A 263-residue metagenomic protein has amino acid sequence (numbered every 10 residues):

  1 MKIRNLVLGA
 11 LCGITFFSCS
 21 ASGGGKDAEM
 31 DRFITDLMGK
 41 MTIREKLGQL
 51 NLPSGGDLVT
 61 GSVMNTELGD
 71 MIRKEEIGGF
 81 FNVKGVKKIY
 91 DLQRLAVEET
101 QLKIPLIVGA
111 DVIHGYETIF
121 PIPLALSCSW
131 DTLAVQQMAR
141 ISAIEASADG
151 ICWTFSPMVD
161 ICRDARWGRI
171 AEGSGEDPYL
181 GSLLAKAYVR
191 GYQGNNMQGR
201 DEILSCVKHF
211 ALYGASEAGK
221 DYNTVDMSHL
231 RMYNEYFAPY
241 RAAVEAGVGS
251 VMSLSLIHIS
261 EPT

Functional and structural regions predicted by a protein language model:
M1-D27: Bacterial Sec-dependent N-terminal signal peptides
S18-S260: Glycoside hydrolase catalytic-domain context in secreted enzymes
